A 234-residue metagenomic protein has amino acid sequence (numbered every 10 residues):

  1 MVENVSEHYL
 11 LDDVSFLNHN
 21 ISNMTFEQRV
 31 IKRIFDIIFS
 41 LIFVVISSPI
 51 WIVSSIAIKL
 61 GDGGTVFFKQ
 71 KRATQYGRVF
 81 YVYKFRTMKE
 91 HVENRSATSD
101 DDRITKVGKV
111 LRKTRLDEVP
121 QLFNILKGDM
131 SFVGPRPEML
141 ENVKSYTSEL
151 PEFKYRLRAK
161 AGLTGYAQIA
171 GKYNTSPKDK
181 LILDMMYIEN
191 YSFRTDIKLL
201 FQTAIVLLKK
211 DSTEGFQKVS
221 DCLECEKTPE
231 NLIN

Functional and structural regions predicted by a protein language model:
M1-N4, F132, I233-N234: Soluble, non-transmembrane catalytic domains of enzymes that act on hydrophobic metabolites at membranes
V2-L41, K69-Q70, K172-F193: Glycine-rich flexible loop motifs, especially short His-Gly-Gly/GGXG/HXGH segments used as catalytic or interaction
E7-H8, F68-R103, L163-I182: Short, glycine-rich, amphipathic interfacial segments at transmembrane boundaries or analogous
N20-E90, F193, L199-N234: A hydrophobic, helix-centered structural microdomain
S54, F68-K69, A97, V133-P135 (+3 more regions): Short, hydrophobic secondary-structure boundary micro-motifs
E90, P135, N190: Short, conserved catalytic or interaction motifs in soluble domains
D100-K160, L200-T203, L207: A short, structured surface patch at a secondary-structure boundary
R156, A161, Y166-A170, T175-G215: Cytosol-/stroma-facing membrane-proximal "stalk/adaptor" domains immediately downstream of transmembrane anchors
